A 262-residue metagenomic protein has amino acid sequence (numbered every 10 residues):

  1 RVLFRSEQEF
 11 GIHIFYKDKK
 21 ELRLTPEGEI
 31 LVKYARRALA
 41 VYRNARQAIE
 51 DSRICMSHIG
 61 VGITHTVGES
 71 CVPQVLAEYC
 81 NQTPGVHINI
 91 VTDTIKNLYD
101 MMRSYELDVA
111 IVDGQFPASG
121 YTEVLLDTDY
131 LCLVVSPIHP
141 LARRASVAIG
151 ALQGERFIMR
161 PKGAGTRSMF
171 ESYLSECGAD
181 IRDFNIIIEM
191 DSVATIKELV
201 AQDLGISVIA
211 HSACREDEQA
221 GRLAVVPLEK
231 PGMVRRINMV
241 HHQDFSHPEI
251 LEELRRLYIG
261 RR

Functional and structural regions predicted by a protein language model:
R5-L24: A short LG(V/I)-centered, amphipathic sequence patch enriched for acidic residue(s) preceding the LG motif
E9-F10, L31-R53, L254: Alpha-helical linker/hinge and terminal dimerization helices associated with HTH transcriptional regulators
M56-S119: Central regulatory/effector-binding core of bacterial HTH transcription factors
C71, L204, A224-R262: A late-sequence structural motif
T94-Y99, R103-L107, V112-D113, E171-A224: Hydrophobic hinge/microswitch elements
G120-L131, V135-I158, K162, L251: Flexible hinge/capping segments at coil-to-helix
T122-C132, C214, Q219-M233: Short beta-strand->loop
F157-G178, H247-E249, R255: Secondary-structure junction motif
